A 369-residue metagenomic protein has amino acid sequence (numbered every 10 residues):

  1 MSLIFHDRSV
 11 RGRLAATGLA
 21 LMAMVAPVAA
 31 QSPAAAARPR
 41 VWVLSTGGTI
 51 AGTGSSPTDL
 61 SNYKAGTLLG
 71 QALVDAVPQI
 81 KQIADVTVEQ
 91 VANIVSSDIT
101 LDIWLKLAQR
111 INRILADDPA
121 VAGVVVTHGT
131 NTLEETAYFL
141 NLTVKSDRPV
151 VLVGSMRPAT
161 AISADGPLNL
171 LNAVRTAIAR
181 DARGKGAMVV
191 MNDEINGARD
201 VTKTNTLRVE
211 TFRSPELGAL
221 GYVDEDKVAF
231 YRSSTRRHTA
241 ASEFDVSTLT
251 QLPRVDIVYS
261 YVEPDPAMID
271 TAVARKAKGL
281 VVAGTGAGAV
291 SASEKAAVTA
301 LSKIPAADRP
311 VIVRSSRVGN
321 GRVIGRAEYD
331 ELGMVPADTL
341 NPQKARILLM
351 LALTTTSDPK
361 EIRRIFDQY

Functional and structural regions predicted by a protein language model:
S2-T17: Bacterial N-terminal signal peptides that target proteins for export
A16-A26: Bacterial N-terminal signal peptides
Q31-I114, N320: ATP/NTP phosphate-donor binding region
A37-R38, L44, L69-A72, A76-I80 (+2 more regions): Accessory alpha-helical/coil subdomains and C-terminal extensions that flank or cap enzyme catalytic cores
V126-R148, A292-A300: Short Gly/Thr/Asp-enriched flexible loops that form oxyanion-binding sites at enzyme active sites
A137-L168, V174-I178, I304-S316: Short, acidic/small-residue loops that bind anionic groups at enzyme active sites
L152-E225: Internal gly/pro-rich beta-alpha loop/helix module that stabilizes soluble enzyme cofactors or their anionic handles
A287-Y369: C-terminal non-catalytic interaction/assembly regions of soluble proteins
